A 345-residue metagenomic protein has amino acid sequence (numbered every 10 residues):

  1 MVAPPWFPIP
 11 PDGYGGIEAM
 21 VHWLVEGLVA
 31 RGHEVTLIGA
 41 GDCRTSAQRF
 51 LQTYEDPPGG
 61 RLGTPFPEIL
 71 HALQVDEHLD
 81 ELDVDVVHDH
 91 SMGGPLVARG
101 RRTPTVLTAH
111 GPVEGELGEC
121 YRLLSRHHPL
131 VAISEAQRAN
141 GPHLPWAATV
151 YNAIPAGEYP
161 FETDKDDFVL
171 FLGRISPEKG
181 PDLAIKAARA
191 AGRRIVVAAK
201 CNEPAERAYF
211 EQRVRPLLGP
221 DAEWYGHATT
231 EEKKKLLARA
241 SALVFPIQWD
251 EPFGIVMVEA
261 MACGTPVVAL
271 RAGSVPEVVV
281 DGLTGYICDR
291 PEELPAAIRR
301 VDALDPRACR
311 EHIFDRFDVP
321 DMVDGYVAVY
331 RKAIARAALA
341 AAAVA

Functional and structural regions predicted by a protein language model:
M1-A345: Catalytic cores of nucleotide-sugar-dependent glycosyltransferases that transfer UDP/GDP/TDP-activated
